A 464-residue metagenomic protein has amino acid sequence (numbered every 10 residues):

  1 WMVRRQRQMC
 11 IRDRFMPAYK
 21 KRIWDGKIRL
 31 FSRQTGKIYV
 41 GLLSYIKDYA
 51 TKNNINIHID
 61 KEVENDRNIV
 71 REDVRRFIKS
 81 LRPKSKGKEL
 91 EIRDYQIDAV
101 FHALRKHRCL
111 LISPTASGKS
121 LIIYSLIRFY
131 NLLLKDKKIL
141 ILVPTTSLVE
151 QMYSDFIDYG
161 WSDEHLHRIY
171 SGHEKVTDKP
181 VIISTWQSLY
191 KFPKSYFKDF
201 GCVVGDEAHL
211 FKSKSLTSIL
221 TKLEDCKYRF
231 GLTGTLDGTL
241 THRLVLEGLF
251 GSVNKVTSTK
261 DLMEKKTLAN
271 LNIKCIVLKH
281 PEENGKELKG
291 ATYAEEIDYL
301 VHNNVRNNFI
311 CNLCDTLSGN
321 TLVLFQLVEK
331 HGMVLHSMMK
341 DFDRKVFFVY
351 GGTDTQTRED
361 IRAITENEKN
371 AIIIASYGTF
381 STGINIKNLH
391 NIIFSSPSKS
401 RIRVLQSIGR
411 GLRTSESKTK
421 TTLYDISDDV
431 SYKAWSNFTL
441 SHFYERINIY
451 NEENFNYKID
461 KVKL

Functional and structural regions predicted by a protein language model:
W1-R7, I11: Single conserved hydrophobic/aromatic residue that forms the stacking wall/gate of nucleotide- or nucleobase-binding
K106-R128: Walker A/P-loop
S120-S125, F129-D158, L327-E329: Conserved Walker A/P-loop ATP-binding site and its immediately adjacent core in helicase/helicase-like ATPase domains
E150, H165-V176, M333-V334, R344-F380: Conserved helicase ATPase core of P-loop NTP-dependent helicases/translocases
F200-G201, A375, I384-P397, T421-D425: A short beta-strand element within the Helicase C-terminal
H209-N272, Y450: Post-DEXD/H (motif II) to motif III coupling segment of the RecA-like Helicase ATP-binding lobe
L288-Q326, K330-M338: Conserved interdomain hinge at the start of the Helicase C-terminal
G411-Y444: Conserved segment of the helicase C-terminal RecA-like domain
